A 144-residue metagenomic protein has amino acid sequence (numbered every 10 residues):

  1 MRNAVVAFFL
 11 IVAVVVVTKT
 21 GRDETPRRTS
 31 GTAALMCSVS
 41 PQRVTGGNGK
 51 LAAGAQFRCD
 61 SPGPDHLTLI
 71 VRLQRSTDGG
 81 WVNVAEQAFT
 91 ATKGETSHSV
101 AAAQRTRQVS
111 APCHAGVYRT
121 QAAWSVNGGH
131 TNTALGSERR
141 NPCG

Functional and structural regions predicted by a protein language model:
M1-E24: Secretory targeting and sorting signals
R22-G144: Post-signal peptide N-terminal regions of Sec-secreted extracellular proteins
